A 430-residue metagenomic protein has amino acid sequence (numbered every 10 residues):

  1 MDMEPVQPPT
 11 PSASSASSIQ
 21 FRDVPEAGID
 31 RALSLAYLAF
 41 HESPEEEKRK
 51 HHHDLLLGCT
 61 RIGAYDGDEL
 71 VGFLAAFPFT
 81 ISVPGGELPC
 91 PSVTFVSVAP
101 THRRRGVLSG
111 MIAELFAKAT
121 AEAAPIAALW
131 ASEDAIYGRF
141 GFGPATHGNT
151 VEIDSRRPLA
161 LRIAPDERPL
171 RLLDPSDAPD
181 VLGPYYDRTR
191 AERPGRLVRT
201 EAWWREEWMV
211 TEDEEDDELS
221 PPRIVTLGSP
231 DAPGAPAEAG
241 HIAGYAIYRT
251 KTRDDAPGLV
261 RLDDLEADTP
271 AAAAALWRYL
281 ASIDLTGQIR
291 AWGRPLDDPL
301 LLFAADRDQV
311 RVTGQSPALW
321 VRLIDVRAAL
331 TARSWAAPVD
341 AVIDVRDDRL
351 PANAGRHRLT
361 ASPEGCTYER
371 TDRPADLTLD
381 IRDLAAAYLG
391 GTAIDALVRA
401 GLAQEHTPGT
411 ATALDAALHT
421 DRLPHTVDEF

Functional and structural regions predicted by a protein language model:
M1-P25, E167-F430: Intrinsically disordered, low-complexity, positively biased terminal segments
D2-P5, F21-D30, A36, R49-H51 (+3 more regions): Hydrophobic, small-residue-rich alpha-helical packing segments that form membrane-like cores
A39-G86, R196-I224, A328-A329: Active-site rim helix/loop that mediates acceptor-substrate recognition in acyltransferases
G63, E69-P78, C90-S92, S97 (+2 more regions): Conserved beta-strand in the GNAT
I81-V93, R103, R253-V260: A conserved beta-turn-beta hairpin within the catalytic core of GNAT-like acetyltransferases that forms part
V93-V98, R103-T120, P270-A281: Conserved acetyl-CoA-binding loop-helix of GNAT-fold acetyltransferases
I112, A117-A131, D284-P295: Conserved GNAT acetyl-CoA-binding A-motif
A121-P125, A131-V151, L296-T313: Conserved active-site alpha-helix within GNAT-family acetyltransferase domains
